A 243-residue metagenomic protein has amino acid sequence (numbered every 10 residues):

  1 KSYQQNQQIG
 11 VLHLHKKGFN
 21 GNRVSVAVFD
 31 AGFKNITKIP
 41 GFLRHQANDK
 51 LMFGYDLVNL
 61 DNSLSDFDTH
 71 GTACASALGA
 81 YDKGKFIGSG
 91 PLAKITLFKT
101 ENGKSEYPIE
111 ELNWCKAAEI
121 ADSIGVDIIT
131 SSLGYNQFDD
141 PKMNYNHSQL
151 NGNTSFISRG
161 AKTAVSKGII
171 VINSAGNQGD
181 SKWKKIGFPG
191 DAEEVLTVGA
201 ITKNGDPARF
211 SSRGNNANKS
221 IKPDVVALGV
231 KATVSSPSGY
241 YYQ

Functional and structural regions predicted by a protein language model:
V11, G71, A75, E111 (+6 more regions): Extracytoplasmic/secreted envelope proteins and their assembly/folding machinery, especially bacterial periplasmic
H13-Y55, L60-E110, I124-D127, F138-D140 (+3 more regions): Subtilisin-like serine protease catalytic core
D30, R44, N48-K50, G190-Q243: Extracellular S/T/G-rich loop segment that most often corresponds to the catalytic His/Ser-adjacent loop
N35-I36, Q137-F138, Q178-W183, N204: Active-site environment of divalent metal-dependent phosphoester hydrolases
G79-K83, E119-V126, G134, K162-S166 (+3 more regions): Sec-exported extracytoplasmic/periplasmic mature domains
T96, T130, I170-I172, T197 (+2 more regions): Structural detector of well-ordered beta-strand residues that form the stable sheet scaffold of enzyme domains
E119-N151, S174: Short acidic, glycine-rich surface-loop motifs adjacent to enzyme active sites
N151-G168: Catalytic-core regions built around general acid/base machinery
